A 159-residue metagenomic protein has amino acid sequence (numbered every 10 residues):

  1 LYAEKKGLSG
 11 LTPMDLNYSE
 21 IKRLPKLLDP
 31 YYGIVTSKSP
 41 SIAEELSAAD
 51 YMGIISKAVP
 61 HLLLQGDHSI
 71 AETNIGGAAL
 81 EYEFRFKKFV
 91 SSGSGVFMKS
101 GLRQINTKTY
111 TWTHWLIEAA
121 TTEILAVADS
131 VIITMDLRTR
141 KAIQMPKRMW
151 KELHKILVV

Functional and structural regions predicted by a protein language model:
L1, L62-T111, A126: Hydrophobic beta-strand-centered segment that forms part of the acyl-chain substrate-binding groove
L1-E81, I133-V159: Hot-dog-fold acyl-thioester-processing enzymes
S37-S39, E83-K88, A120: Short, well-ordered turn and helix-capping elements at secondary-structure junctions
H114-L116, I132: Generic short beta-strand
A120-T122, R138: Solvent-exposed strand-loop boundary residues in beta-sheet-rich modules
A126-A128, Q144: A structural microfeature
